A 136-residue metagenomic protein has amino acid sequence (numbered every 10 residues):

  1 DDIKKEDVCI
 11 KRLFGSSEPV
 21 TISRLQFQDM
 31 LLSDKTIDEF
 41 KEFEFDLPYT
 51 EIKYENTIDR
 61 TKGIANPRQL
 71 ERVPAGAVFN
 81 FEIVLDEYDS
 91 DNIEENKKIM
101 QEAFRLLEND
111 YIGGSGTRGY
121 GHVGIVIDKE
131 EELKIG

Functional and structural regions predicted by a protein language model:
D1-T50, K62, R68-G136: RNA-binding basic/glycine-rich loop and surface signature characteristic of RAMP-family CRISPR effectors
Y54-D59: Juxtamembrane membrane-water interface segments that cap and precede transmembrane helices
